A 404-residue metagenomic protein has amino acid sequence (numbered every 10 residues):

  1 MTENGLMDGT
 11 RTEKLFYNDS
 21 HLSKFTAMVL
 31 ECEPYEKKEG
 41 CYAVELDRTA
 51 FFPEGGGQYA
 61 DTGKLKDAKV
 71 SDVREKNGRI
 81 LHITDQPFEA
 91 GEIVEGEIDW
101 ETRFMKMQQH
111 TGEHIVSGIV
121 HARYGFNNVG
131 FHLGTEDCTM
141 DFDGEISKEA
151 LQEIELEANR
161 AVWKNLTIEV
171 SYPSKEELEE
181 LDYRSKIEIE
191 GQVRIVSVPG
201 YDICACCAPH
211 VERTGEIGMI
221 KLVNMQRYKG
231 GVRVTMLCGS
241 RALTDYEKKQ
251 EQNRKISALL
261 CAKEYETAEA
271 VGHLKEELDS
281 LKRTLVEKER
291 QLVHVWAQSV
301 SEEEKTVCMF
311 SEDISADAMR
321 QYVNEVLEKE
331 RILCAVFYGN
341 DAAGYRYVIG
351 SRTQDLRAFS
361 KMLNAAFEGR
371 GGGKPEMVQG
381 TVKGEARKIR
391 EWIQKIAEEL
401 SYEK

Functional and structural regions predicted by a protein language model:
M1-K404: A glycine- and charged-residue-rich anion-binding loop/surface
